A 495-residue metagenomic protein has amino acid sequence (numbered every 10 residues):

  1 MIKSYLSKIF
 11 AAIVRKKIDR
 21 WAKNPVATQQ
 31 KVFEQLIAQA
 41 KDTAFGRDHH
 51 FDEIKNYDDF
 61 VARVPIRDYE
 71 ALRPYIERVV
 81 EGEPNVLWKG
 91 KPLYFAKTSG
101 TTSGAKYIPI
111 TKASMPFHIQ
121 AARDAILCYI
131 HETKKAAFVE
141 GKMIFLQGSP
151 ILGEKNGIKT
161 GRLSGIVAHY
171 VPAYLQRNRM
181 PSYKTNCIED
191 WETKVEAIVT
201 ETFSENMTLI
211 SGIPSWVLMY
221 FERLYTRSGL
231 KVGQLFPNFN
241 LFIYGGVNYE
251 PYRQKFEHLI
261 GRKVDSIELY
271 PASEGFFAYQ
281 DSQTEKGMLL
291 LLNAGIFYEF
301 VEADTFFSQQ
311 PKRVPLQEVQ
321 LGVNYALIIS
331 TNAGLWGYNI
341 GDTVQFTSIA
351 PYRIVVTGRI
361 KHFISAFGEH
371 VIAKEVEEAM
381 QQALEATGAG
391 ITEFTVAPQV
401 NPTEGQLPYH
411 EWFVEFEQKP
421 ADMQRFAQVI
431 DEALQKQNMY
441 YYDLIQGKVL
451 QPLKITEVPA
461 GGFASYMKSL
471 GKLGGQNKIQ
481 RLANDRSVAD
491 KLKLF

Functional and structural regions predicted by a protein language model:
M1-D52, F60-R67, P74-G82, I166-F495: Active-site glycine/GP-rich loop and adjacent strand/helix microenvironment that borders small-molecule binding pockets
A27, K31-F95, Y107-A113, F117 (+2 more regions): Active-site diphosphate/adenylate-binding microenvironment
F95-I108, I455: Conserved adenylation A10 loop of the ANL superfamily
G104-P109, H362-A366: Short small-residue beta-strand/loop micro-motif enriched in glycine and branched aliphatics
Y107, M143-F145, S266, I455: Conserved beta-strand scaffold positions in the cores of enzyme catalytic domains, especially in NTP/NDP-utilizing
P109, A113-A121, F242-I243, S266 (+1 more regions): Long, hydrophobic, well-ordered secondary-structure blocks that form the structural core and pocket-lining surfaces
Y129-A173: Conserved AMP-binding loop of ANL adenylate-forming enzymes
